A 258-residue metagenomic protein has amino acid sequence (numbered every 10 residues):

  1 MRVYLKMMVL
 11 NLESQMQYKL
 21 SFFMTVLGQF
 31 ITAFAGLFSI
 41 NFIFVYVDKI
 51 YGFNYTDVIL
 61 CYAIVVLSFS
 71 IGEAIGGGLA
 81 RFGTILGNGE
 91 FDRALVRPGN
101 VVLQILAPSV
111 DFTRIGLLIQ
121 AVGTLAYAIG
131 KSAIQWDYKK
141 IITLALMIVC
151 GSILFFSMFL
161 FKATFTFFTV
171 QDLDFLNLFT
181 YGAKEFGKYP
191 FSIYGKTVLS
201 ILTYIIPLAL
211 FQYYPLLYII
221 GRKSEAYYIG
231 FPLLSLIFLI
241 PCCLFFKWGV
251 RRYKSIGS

Functional and structural regions predicted by a protein language model:
M1-S258: Hydrophobic transmembrane alpha-helices and immediately adjacent juxtamembrane helices of multi-pass inner-membrane
